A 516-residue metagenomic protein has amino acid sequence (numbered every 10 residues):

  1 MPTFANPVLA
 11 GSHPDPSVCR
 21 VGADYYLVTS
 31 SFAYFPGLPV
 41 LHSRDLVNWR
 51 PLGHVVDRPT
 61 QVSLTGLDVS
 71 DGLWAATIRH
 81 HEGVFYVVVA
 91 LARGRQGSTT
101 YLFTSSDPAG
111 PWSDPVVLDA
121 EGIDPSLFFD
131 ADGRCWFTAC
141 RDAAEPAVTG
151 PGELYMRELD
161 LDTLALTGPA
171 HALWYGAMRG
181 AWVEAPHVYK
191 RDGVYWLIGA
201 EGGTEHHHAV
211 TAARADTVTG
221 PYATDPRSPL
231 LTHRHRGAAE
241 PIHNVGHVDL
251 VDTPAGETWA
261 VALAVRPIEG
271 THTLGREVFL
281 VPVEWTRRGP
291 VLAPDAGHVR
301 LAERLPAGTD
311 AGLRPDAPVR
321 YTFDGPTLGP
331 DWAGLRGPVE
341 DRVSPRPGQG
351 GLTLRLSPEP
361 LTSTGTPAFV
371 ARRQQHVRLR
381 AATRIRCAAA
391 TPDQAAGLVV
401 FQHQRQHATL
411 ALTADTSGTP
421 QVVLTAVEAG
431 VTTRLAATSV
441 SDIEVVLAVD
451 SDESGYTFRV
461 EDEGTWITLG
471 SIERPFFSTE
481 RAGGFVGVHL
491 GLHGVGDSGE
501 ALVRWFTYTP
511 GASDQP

Functional and structural regions predicted by a protein language model:
M1-P516: Carbohydrate-active catalytic/glycan-binding domains of CAZyme proteins, especially the secreted or lumenal ectodomains
